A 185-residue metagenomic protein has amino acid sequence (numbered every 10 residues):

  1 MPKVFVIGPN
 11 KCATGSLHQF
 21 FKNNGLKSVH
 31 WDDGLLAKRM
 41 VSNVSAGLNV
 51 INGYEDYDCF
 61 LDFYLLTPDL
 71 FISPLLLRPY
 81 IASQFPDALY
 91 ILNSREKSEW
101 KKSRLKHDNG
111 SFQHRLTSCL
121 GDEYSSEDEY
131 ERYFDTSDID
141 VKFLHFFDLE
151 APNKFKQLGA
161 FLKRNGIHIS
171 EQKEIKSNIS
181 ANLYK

Functional and structural regions predicted by a protein language model:
M1-C59, F63, I169-E174, N178: PAPS-dependent sulfotransferase catalytic core
M1-N10, T14-G15, K27, K102-E129: A short, hydrophobic/aromatic-rich structural module that often spans a beta strand with its adjoining loop
P2-F5, L89, F143: Short active-site oxyanion
V6-N10, W31-D32, L61-Y64, F71-P74 (+2 more regions): Short His-Asn-centered micro-motif
S16, F20, L76-I81, Q157: A short acidic, amphipathic alpha-helical/loop segment
D33-M40, I91-D108, R115-G121, D135-K185: The conserved 3'-phosphoadenosine-5'-phosphosulfate
N43-G47, F71-Y80, E127-R132: Well-ordered, non-membrane alpha-helical segments in soluble/globular domains
Y57-R115: A basic- and aromatic-enriched beta-loop-alpha substructure that forms the phosphate/nucleotide- and DNA/RNA-contacting
